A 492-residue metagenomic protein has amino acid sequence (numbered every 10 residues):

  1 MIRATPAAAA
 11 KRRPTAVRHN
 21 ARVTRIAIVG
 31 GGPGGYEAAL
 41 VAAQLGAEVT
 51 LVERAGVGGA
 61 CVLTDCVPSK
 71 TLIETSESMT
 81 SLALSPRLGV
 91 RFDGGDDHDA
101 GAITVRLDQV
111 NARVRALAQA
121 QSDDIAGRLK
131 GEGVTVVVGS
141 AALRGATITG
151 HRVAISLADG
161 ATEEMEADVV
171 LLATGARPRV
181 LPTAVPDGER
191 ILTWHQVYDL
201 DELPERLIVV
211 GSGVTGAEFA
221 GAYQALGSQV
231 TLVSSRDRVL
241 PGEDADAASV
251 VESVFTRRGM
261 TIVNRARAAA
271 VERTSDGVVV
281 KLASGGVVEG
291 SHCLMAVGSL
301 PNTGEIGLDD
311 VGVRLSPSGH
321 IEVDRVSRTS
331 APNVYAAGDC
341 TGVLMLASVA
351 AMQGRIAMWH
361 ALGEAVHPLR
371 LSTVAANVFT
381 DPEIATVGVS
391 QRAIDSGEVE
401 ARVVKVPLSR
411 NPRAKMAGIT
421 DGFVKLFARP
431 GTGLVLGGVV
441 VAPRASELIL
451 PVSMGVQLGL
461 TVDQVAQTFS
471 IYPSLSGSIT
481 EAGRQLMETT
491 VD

Functional and structural regions predicted by a protein language model:
M1-I26, Q44: Extreme N-terminal leader/targeting segments of oxidoreductases
A21-G34, L203-G213: Beta1/beta-strand and adjacent pyrophosphate-binding region of the FAD-binding site in flavoprotein oxidoreductases
R22, L40-A47, V52-L203, R236-L240 (+7 more regions): Glycine-rich flavin
R22-T24, G160-V169, A283-H292, S330: Core beta-strand elements of the Rossmann-like FAD/NAD(P) dinucleotide-binding domain in flavoenzyme oxidoreductases
A27-G34, A38-A55, A60, V67 (+3 more regions): Flexible, glycine-rich terminal cap/loop adjacent to redox cofactors in electron-transfer oxidoreductases
V29, A141, E164-G175, V209-V210 (+2 more regions): Short hydrophobic core segments
C66, T174-Q229, V233, D309-V311 (+2 more regions): Glycine-rich dinucleotide-binding loop and its adjacent helix/turn
G188-P204, V287-G363: FAD-site-proximal beta/loop scaffold in flavoenzymes
